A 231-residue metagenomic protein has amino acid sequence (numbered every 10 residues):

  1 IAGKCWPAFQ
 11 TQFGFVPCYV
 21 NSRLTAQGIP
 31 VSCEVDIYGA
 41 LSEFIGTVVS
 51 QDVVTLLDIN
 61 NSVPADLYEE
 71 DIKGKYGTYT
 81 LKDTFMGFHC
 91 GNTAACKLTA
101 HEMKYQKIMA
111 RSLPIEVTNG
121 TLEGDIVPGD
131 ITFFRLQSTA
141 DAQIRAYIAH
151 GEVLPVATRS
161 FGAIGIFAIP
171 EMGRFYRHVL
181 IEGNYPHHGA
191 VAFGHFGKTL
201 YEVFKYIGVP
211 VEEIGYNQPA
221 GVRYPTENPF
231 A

Functional and structural regions predicted by a protein language model:
A2-F15, E69-E70: Hard-cation-handling environments
A2-G3, T55-D58, I214-G215: General beta-strand structural signal in soluble alpha/beta enzymes
F9, G46-V53, F204-V211: Structural signal for hydrophobic packing residues in well-ordered secondary-structure cores of soluble enzyme domains
F13-V31: A short, gly/pro- and small-residue-rich
V16, V20, I45, L200-V203: Generic structural signal of hydrophobic/aromatic residues within well-ordered alpha-helices of folded domains
Y19-R23, G74-T78, V209-I214: Short, low-complexity, polar/charged sequence segments that are solvent-exposed and flexible
T25-F161: C-terminal catalytic subdomain
Q106-A231: Extended hydrophobic packing segments that form well-structured cores
